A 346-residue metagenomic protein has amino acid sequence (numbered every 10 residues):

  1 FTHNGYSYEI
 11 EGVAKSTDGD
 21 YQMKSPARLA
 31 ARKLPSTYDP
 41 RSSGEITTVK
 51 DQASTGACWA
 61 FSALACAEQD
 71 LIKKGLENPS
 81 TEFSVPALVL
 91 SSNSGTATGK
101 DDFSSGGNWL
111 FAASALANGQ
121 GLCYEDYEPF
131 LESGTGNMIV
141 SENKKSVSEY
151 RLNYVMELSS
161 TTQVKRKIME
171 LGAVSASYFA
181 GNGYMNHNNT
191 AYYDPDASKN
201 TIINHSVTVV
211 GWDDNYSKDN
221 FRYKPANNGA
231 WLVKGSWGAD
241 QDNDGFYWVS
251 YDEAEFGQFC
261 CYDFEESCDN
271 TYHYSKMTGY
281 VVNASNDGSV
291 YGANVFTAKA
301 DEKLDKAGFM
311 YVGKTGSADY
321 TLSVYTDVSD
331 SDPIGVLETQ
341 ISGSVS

Functional and structural regions predicted by a protein language model:
F1-S344: Catalytic-core signature of thiol
